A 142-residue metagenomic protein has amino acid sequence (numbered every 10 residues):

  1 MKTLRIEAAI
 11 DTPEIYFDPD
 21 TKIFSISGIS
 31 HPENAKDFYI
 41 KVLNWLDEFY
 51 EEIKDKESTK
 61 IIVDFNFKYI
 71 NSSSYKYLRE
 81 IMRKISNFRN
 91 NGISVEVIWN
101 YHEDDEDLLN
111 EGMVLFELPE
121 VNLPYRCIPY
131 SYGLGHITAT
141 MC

Functional and structural regions predicted by a protein language model:
M1-D18: Short beta-strand/loop segment at the start of cytosolic alpha/beta domains
P13-E14, H31-T59: A short, well-ordered alpha-helical element
E14, I26, M141-C142: C-terminal tail/extension regions appended to the core domain(s) of diverse proteins
K22-G28: Short, aliphatic-rich beta-strand segments
G28-S30, H102-E103: Structural motif
D37, S58, I62-L115: Amphipathic alpha-helical interaction surfaces in cytosolic regulatory modules
L46-I53, I85-R89, L115-P119: Hydrophobic, Leu/Ile/Phe/Ala-enriched alpha-helical segments that form helix-helix packing faces
D107-C142: A cross-taxonomic marker for long C-terminal extensions/tails that follow the last structured domain
